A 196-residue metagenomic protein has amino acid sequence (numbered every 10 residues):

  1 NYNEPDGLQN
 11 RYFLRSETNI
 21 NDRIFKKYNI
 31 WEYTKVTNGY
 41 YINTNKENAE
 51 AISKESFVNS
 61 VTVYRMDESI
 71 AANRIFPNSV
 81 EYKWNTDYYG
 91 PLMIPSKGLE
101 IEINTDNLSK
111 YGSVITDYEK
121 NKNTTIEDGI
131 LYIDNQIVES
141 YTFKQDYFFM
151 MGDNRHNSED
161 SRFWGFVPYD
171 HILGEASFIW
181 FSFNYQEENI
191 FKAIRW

Functional and structural regions predicted by a protein language model:
N1-W196: Extended hydrophobic leader/signal-anchor segments used for secretion and membrane insertion
